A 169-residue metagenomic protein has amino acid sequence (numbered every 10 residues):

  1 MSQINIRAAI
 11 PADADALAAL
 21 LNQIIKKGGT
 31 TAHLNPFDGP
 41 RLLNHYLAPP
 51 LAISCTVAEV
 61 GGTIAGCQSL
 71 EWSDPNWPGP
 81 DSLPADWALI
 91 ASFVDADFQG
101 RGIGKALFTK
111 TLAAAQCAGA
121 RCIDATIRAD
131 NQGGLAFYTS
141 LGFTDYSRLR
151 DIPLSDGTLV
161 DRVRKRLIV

Functional and structural regions predicted by a protein language model:
N5-L17: A short beta-loop-alpha structural element at the N-terminal edge of CoA-dependent acyl/N-acetyltransferase catalytic
P11, P36-D97, F108-T109, I168: Acetyl-CoA-dependent GNAT
A18, N22-H45: Conserved GNAT-fold acetyl-CoA-binding loop/helix
I53, V160-R164: Short hydrophobic/aromatic beta-strand or adjacent loop that forms the aromatic wall/cage of a ligand/substrate-binding
E71-W77, D124-I127, T139, T144-D161: Conserved catalytic-core motifs of GNAT/GCN5-like acyltransferases
G100-A113, L135-S140: Conserved acetyl-CoA-binding loop-helix of GNAT-fold acetyltransferases
F108, N131-G134, D151-D156: Short glycine/proline-centered loop/turn elements that form peptide/ligand docking sites
A115-I127: Conserved GNAT acetyl-CoA-binding A-motif
